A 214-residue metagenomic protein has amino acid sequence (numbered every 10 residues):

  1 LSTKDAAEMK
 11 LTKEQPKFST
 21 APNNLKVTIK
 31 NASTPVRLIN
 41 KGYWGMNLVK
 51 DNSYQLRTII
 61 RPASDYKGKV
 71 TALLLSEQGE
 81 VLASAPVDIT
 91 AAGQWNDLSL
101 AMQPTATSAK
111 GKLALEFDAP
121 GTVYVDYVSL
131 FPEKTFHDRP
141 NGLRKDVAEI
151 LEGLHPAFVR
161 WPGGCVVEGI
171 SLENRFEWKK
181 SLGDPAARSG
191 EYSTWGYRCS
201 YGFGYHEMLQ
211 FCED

Functional and structural regions predicted by a protein language model:
L1-Y201: Extracellular and organelle-lumenal recognition/adhesion modules and their flexible linkers in secreted
V147-A148, Y205-L209: Generic structural signal for well-ordered alpha-helices, preferentially at hydrophobic/aromatic core positions
E213: Anion (oxyanion) recognition and catalysis
